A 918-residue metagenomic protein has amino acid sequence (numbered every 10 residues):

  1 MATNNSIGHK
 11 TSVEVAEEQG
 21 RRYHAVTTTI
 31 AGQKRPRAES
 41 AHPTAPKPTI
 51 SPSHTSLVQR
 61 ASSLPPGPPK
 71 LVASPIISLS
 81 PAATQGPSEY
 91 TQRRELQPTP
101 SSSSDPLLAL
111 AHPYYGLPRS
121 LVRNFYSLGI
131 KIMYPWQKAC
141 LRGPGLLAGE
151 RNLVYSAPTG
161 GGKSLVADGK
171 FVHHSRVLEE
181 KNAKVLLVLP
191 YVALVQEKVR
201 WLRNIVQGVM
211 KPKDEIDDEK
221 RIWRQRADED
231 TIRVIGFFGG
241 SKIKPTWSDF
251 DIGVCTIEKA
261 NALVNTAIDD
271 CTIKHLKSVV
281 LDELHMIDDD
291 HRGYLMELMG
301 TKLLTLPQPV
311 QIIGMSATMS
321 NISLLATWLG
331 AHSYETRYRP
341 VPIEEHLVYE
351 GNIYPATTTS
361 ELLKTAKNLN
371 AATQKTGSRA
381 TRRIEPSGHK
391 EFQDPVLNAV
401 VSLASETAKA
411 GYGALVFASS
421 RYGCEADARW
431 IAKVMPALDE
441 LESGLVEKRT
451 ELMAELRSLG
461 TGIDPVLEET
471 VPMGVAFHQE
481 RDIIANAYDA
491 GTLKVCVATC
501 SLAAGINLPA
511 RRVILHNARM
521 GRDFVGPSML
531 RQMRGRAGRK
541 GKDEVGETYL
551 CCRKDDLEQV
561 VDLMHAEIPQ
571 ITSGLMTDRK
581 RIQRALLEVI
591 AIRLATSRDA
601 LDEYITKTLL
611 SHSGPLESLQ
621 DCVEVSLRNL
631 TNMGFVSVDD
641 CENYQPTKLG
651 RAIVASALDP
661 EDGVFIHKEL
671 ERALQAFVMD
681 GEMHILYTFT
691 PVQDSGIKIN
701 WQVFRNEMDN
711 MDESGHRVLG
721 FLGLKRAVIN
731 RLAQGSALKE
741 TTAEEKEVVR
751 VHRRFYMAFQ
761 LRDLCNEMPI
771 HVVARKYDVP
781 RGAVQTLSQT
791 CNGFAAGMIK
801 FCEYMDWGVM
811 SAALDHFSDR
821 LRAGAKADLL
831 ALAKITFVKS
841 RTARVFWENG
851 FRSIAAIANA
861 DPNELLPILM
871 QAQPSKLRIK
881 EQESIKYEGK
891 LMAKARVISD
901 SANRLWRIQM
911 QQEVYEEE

Functional and structural regions predicted by a protein language model:
P100-S156: Conserved pre-motif I regulatory segment
R142-G149, S164-E180, T301-L303: Walker A/P-loop NTP-binding motif
G161-L165, A183-N204, N261, A317-I322 (+1 more regions): Conserved Walker A/P-loop ATP-binding site and its immediately adjacent core in helicase/helicase-like ATPase domains
L186, Q196-V199, R203-F237, F417 (+3 more regions): Conserved C-terminal RecA-like helicase domain
G253, I257-N261, A267-Q308, I312: SF2 helicase catalytic motif II
Q311-W430, A476: Conserved interdomain linker/interface between the two RecA-like ATPase lobes of SF2 helicase motors
R519-L563: Conserved segment of the helicase C-terminal RecA-like domain
E588, S611-G614, L619, E624-M633 (+1 more regions): C-terminal helical accessory/scaffold domains
